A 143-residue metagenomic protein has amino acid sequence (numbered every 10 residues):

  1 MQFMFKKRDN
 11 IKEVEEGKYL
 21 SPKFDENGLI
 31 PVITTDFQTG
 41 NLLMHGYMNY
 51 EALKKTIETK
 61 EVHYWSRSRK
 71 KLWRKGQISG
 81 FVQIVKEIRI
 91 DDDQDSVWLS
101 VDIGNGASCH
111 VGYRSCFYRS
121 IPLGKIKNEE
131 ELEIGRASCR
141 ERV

Functional and structural regions predicted by a protein language model:
Q2-N27: Short, basic/aromatic recognition patches
E15-L20, E61, S68-R69: Glycine-rich, flexible loop/turn motifs
L20-N49: Short beta-strand segments
F37-T39, Y50-L53, Q94, G104-G106: Short, charged/polar surface micro-motifs in flexible loops or helix N-caps
Y50-S66: A short, polar/charged loop-to-alpha-helix boundary motif
V62-P122, I126-K127: Short, structured beta-strand-loop surface elements
N128, L132: Conserved active-site carboxylates
E133-V143: Residue-level detector of conserved catalytic or cofactor/ligand-binding positions in enzyme active sites
